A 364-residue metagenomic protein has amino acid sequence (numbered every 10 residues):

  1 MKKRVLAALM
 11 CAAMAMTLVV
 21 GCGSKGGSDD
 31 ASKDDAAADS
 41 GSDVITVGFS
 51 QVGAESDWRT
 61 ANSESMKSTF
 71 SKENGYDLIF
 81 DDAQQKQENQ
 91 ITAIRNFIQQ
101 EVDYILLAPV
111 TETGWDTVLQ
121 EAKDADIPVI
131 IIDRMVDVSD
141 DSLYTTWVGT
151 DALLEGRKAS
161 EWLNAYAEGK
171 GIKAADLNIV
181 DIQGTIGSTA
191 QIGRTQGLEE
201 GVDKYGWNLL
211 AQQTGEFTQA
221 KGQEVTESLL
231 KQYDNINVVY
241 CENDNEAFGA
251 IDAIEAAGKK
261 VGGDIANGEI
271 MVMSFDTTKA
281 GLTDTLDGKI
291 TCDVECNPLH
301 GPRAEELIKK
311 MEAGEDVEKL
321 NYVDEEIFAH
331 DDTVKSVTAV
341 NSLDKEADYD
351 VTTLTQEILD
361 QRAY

Functional and structural regions predicted by a protein language model:
M1-T46, S71-K72, D77, Q120-I127 (+1 more regions): Short, low-complexity disordered leader/linker segments with a strong preference for bacterial N-terminal type II
D43-I45, D181-I186, E200-V202, C296 (+1 more regions): Hinge/cleft segment of the Venus flytrap/periplasmic-binding protein
I45-E73, L78-T92, N96, Q100-V102 (+3 more regions): Extracytoplasmic "Venus flytrap"
V47, Q90, V148-D176, K221-Q223 (+2 more regions): Hydrophobic alpha-helical segments within soluble ligand-binding/sensing domains
W58-K72, E155-A159, T189-W207, V225 (+1 more regions): Short, solvent-exposed amphipathic alpha-helices that sit in or adjacent to ligand/effector-binding or catalytic
F80-D82, V138-A165, Q212, D287-P298: Short beta-strand elements at the ligand-binding edges of bilobed clamshell
Q99, L107-D124, L198, G215-T283: Hydrophobic alpha-helical
T117-L154, N178, T278-D284: Flexible loop/hinge segments that line or gate small-molecule binding clefts
